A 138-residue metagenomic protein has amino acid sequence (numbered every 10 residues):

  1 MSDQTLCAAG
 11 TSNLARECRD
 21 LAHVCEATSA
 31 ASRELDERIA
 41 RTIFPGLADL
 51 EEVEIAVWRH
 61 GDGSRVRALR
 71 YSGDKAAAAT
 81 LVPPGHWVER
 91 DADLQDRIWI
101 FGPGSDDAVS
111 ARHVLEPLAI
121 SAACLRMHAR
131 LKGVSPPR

Functional and structural regions predicted by a protein language model:
S2-L118, A122-R138: Glycine-rich anion-binding surface patch
